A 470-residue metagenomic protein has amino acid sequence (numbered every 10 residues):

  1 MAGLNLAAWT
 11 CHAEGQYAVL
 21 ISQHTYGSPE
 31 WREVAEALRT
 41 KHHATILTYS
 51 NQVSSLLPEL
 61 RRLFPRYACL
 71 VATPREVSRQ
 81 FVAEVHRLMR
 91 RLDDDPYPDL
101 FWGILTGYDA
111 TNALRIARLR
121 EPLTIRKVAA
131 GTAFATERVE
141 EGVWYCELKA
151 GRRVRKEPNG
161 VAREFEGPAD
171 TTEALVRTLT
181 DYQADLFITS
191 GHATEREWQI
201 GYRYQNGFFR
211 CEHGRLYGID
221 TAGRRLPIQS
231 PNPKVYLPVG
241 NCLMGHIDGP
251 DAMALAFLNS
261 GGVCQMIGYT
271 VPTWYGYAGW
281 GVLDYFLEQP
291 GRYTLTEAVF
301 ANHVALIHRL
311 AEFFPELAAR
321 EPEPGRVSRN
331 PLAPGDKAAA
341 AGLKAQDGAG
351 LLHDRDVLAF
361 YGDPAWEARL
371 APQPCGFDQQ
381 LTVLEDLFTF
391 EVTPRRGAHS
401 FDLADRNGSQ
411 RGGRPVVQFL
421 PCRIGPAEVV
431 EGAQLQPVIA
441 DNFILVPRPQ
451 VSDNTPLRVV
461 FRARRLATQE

Functional and structural regions predicted by a protein language model:
G3-E470: Cysteine-dependent hydrolase recognition
